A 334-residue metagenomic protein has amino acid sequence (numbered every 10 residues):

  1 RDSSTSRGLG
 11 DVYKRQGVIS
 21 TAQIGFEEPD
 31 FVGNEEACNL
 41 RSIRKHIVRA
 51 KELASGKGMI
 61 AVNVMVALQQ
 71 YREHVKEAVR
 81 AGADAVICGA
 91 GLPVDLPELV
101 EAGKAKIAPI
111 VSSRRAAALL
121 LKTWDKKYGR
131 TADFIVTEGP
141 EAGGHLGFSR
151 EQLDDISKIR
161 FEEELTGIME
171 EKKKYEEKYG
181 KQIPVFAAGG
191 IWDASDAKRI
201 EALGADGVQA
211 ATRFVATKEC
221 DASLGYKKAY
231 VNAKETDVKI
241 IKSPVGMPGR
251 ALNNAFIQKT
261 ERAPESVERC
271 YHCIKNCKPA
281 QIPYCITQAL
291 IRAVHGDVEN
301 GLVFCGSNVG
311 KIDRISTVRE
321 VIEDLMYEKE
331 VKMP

Functional and structural regions predicted by a protein language model:
R1, R15-I19, I60-V64, V86-C88 (+4 more regions): Hydrophobic faces of well-ordered beta-strands that scaffold small-molecule active sites in alpha/beta enzyme cores
D2-L9, Y13: Single conserved hydrophobic/aromatic residue that forms the stacking wall/gate of nucleotide- or nucleobase-binding
G8, G56, G82, R130-T131 (+1 more regions): Short loop/turn motifs at secondary-structure junctions
V18-N39, A142-Q152: Glycine-rich, proline-tolerant flexible connector loops at the mouths of alpha/beta enzymes
Q23-I24, V64-L68, R114, G139-E141 (+3 more regions): Glycine-rich beta-alpha junction loops
E35-V94: Active-site beta->alpha loop and helix N-cap motifs at the rims of alpha/beta catalytic domains
L68-I183, A194-S195, R199: Alpha/beta enzyme core
A142-F186, W192-P334: Conserved active-site-proximal phosphate/metal-binding subdomains
